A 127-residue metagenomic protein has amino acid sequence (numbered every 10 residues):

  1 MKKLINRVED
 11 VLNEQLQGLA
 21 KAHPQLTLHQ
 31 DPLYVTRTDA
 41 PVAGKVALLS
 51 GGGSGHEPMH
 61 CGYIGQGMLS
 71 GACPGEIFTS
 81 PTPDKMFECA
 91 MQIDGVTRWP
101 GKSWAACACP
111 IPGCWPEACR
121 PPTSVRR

Functional and structural regions predicted by a protein language model:
M1-V46: N-terminal amphipathic/basic leader segments beginning at the initiator methionine
K2-E9, S54, E76-T79, W104: Hydrophobic alpha-helical scaffolding
K3, D94, C107-R127: A structural signal for small-residue-enriched, beta-sheet-centric alpha/beta enzyme cores and oligomeric scaffold folds
Q17-L28, L69-P74, M91, G95 (+1 more regions): Generic secondary-structure signature for well-ordered alpha-helical cores
Y34-Q66: Glycine-rich, flexible N-terminal cofactor/catalytic loop recognition
G52-E57, P83, A105-A106: Short glycine-enriched loops at secondary-structure junctions
H56, Y63-T97: Glycine-rich oxoanion-binding loops at beta->alpha junctions
T97-W104: A short, small-residue-rich loop immediately preceding and capping a beta-strand
